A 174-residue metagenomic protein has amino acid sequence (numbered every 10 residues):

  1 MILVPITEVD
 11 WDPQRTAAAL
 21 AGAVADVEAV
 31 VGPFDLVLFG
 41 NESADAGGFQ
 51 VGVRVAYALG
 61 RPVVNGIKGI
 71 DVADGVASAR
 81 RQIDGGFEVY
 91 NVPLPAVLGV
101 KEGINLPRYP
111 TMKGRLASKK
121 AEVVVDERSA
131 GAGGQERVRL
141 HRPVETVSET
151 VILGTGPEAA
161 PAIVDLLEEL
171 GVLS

Functional and structural regions predicted by a protein language model:
M1-S174: N-terminal glycine-rich FAD/FM-binding segment characteristic of electron-transfer flavoproteins
